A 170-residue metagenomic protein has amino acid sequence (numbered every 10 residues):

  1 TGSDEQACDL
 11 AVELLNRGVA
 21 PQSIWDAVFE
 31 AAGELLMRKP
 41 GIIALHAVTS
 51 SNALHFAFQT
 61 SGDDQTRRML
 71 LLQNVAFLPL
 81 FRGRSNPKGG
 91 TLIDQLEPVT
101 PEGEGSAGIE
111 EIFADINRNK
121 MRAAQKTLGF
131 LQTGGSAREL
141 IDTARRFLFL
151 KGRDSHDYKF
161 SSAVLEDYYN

Functional and structural regions predicted by a protein language model:
T1-N170: Mature, well-folded catalytic/scaffold domains that follow N-terminal targeting or propeptide regions
